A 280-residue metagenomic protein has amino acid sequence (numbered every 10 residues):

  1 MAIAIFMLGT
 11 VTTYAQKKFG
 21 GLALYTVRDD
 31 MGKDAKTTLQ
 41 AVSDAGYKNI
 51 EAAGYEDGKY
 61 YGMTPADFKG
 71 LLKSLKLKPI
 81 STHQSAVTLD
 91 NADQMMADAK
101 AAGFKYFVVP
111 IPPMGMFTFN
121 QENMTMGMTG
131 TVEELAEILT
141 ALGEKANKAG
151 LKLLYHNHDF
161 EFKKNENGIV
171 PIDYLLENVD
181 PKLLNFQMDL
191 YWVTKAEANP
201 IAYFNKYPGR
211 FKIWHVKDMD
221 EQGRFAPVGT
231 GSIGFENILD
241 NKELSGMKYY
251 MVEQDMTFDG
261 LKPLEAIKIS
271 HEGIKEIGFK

Functional and structural regions predicted by a protein language model:
M1-T10: Bacterial N-terminal signal peptides
V11-Y106, P112-P113, E272-K275, F279-K280: N-terminal pre-domain/capping segments
Q16-T26, D30-A45, I172, L176-M188 (+1 more regions): Histidine-acidic metal/acid-base catalytic patches
T26-R28, G54-E56, S85-T88, P113-G115 (+4 more regions): Active-site-proximal loop/turn and secondary-structure-junction residues that shape catalytic pockets, frequently
N49, L89-N185, L264: Active-site acidic/histidine proton-transfer and metal-coordination neighborhood in alpha/beta enzyme cores
E51, S81-H83, V108, L154 (+3 more regions): Conserved beta-strand positions in the central sheet of alpha/beta enzyme cores
L77, F104-K105, L151, L244-K248: A short helix->loop->beta-strand "cap" motif at the edges of active sites that frequently abuts
S81-A86, T125-V132, Y191, A226-G229: The substrate-binding groove and active-site-proximal loops of carbohydrate-active enzymes, especially glycoside
